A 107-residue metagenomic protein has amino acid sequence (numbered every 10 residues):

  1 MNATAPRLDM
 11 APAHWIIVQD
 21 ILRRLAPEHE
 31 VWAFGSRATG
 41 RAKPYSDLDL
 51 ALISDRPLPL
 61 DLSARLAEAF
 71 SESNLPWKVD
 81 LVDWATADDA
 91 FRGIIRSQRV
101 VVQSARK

Functional and structural regions predicted by a protein language model:
M1-E30, T39-P44, S54-K107: Catalytic core of pol beta-like nucleotidyltransferases
F34-S36: Glycine-rich beta-strand-to-loop/alpha-helix junction loops that act as flexible
D49-L52: Short beta-strand->loop micro-motif that forms the acidic, two-metal-ion catalytic signature in nucleotide-processing
